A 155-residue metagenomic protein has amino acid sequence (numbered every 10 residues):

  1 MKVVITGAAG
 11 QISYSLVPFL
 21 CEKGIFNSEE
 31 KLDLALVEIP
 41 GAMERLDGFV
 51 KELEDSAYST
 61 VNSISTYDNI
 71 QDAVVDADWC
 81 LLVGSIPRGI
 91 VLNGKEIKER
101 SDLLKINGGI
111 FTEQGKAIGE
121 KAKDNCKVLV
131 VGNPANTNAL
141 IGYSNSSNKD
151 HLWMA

Functional and structural regions predicted by a protein language model:
I5-A9, V17: N-terminal Rossmann NAD(P)H-binding glycine-rich loop of SDR-like oxidoreductase domains
A8, V37-I39, N133: Cofactor-binding loop segments of dinucleotide-utilizing enzymes, especially the Rossmann-like FAD- and NAD(P)+-binding
Y14: Residues forming the Rossmann-fold NAD(P)(H) cofactor-binding site
P18-L20, F49-E52, G94-I97, G142-S146: Short, glycine/charged-enriched secondary-structure capping and boundary segments
E22-A77, I86-R88, L92-N93: Conserved N-terminal Rossmann-fold NAD(P) cofactor-binding segment
C80-L82, V130: Redox-cofactor binding/interface segments in oxidoreductases and associated redox assembly factors
E96-A155: Rossmann-like NAD(P)(H) cofactor-binding subdomain of soluble oxidoreductases
